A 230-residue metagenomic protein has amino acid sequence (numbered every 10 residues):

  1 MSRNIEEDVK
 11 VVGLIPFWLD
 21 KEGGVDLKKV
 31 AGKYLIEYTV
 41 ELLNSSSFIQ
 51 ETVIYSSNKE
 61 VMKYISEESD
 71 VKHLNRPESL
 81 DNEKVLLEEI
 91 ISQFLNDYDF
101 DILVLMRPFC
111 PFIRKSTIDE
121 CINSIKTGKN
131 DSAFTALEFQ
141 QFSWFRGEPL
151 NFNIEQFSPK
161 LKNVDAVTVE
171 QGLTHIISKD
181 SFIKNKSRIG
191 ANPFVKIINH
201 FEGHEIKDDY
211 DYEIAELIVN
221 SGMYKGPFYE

Functional and structural regions predicted by a protein language model:
M1-G24: N-terminal nucleotide-binding beta1-loop-alpha1 segment
S2-N4, E202-E230: Hydrophobic helical membrane-anchoring modules
K28-K29, I54, L105, H204: Conserved SAM-binding loop
L35-T52: A short, N-terminal amphipathic alpha-helix
I49, F100, K129-N130: Short, high-confidence coil segments that cap the C-terminus of an alpha-helix and link into the following beta-strand
T52-S56, T135-A136: Short internal beta-strands
K59-V104, F112-E120: Short phosphate-binding loop-to-helix
P111-F201: Conserved core of the sugar-phosphate nucleotidyltransferase
